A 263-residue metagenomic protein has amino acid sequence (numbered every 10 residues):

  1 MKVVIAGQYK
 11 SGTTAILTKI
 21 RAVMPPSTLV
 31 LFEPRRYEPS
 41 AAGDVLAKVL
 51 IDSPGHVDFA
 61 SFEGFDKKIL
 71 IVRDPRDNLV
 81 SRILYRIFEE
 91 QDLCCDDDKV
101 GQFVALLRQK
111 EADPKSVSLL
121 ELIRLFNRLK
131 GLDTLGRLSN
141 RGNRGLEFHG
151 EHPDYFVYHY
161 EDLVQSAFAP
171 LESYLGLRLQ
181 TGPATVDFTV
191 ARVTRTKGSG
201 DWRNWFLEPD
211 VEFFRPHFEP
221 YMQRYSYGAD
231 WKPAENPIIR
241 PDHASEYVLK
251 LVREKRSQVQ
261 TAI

Functional and structural regions predicted by a protein language model:
M1-L106, N127-F156, K250-E254, Q258-I263: PAPS-dependent sulfotransferase catalytic domain
M1-V4, N127-K130, N143-G150, L175-I263: PAPS-dependent sulfotransferases, especially Golgi type II membrane carbohydrate sulfotransferases
G7, Y158-D162, N204: Short, well-ordered beta-strand elements within core beta-sheets of diverse protein domains
Y9-S11, D74-N78, L84-R86, E161-Q165 (+2 more regions): Short, solvent-exposed loop/turn segments at secondary-structure junctions
K10-T14, T18, R73, V164-A169 (+2 more regions): A structural signal for well-ordered alpha-helical segments within the folded catalytic domains of diverse enzymes
M24-P25, A169-T181: Non-catalytic, well-ordered alpha-helical segments in soluble enzyme domains
R108-R128: Acidic, metal/cofactor-coordinating or nucleic-acid-engaging core segments within structured domains
G150-Y174: Phosphate-binding beta-loop-alpha motif at adenosine-nucleotide cofactor sites
